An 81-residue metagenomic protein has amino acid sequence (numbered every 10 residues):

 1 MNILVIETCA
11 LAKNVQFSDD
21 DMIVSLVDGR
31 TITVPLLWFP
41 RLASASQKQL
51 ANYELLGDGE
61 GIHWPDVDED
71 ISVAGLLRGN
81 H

Functional and structural regions predicted by a protein language model:
M1-H81: Motif-centric detector for short Cys/His coordination patterns
